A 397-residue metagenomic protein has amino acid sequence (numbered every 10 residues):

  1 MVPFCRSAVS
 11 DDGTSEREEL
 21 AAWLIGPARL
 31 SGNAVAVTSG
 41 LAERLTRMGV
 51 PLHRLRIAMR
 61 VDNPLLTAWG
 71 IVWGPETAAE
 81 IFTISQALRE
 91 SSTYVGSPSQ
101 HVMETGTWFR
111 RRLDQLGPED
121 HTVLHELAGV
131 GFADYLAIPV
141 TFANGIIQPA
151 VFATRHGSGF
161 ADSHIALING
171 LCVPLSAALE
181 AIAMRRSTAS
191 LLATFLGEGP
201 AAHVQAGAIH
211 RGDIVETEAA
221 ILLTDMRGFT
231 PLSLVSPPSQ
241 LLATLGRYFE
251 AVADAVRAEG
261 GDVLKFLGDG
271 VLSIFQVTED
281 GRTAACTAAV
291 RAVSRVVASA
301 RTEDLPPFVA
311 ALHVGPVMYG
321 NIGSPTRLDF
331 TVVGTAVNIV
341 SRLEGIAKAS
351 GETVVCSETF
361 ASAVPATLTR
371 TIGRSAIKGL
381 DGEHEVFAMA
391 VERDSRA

Functional and structural regions predicted by a protein language model:
I57-L88: GAF sensory/regulatory domain recognition with acknowledged cross-activation on helical regulatory dimers
E76-A133: Regulatory sensory and allosteric helical modules in signal-transduction proteins and certain transcription factors
A133-T141: Short hydrophobic beta-strand micro-motif common in sensory/regulatory domains
A153-N169, V332: Regulatory loop-to-helix N-cap segments in sensory/regulatory domains that couple ligand/signal detection
S163-E216: Regulatory cytosolic signal-relay segments
H210-R291, F330: Catalytic NTP-binding/metal-coordinating core of nucleotidyl cyclase/transferase enzymes
V256-T287, A300-T335, L380, H384-V386: Catalytic core of nucleotidyl cyclases, primarily class III adenylyl/guanylyl cyclases
I346-A397: Cytosolic regulatory/linker segments at or just downstream of nucleotide-handling modules in signal-transduction
